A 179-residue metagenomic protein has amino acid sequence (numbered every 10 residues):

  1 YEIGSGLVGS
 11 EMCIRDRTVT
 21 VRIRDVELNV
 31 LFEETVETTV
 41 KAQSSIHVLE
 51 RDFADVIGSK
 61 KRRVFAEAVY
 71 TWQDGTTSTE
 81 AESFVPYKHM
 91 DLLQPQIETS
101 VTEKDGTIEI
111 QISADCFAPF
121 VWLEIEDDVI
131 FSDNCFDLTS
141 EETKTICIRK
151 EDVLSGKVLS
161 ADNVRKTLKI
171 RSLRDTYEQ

Functional and structural regions predicted by a protein language model:
Y1-I14: Short, small-residue-biased leader/transition segments that mark boundaries at the very start of proteins
R15-L28, S113-F131: Short acidic, flexible loop segments centered on an aromatic residue
R22-K60, D128-K157: Intrinsically disordered, low-complexity Pro/Gly/Ser/Thr-rich segments with frequent PxxP/GP/PP motifs and embedded
V48-L49, K60-D91: A eukaryote-biased signal for short, well-structured alpha-helical docking elements
I57-G75, L154-E178: Short, aromatic- and glycine-rich surface loops/edge beta-strands on solvent-exposed regions
F84-D105: Low-complexity, acidic Ser/Thr/Pro/Gly-rich terminal tails and inter-domain linkers that flank the onset of structured
G106-I110: Structural beta-strand segments of beta-rich domains
